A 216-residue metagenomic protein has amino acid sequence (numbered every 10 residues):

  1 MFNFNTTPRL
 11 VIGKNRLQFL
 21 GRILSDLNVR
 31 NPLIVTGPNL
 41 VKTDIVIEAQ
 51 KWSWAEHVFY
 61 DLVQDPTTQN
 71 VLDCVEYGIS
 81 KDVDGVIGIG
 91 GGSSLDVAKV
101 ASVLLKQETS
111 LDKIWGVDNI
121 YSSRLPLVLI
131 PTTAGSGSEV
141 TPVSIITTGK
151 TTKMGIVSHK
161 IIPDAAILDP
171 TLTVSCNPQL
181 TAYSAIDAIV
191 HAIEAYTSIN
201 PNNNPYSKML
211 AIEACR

Functional and structural regions predicted by a protein language model:
M1-G85: ATP/NTP phosphate-donor binding region
R9-I12, V41, V63-P66, S93 (+3 more regions): Catalytic cores of large soluble enzymes that bind and process phosphate-bearing ligands
Q18, V41, S93-L95, A134-S136 (+2 more regions): Glycine-rich nucleotide phosphate-binding loop and flanking beta-alpha elements of Rossmann-like dinucleotide-binding
G21, Q50, L72-V75, K99-S102 (+2 more regions): Predominant activation on well-ordered alpha-helical scaffold segments within soluble catalytic domains
I47-L62, K99-V100, N204-R216: Active-site-proximal helix-loop elements at catalytic-domain edges
Q69-P170: Glycine/threonine-rich beta-strand-loop-alpha-helix active-site module that forms ligand/phosphate-binding
V143-R216: Carboxylate- and glycine-rich phosphate/diphosphate-binding segment that chelates Mg2+/Mn2+
